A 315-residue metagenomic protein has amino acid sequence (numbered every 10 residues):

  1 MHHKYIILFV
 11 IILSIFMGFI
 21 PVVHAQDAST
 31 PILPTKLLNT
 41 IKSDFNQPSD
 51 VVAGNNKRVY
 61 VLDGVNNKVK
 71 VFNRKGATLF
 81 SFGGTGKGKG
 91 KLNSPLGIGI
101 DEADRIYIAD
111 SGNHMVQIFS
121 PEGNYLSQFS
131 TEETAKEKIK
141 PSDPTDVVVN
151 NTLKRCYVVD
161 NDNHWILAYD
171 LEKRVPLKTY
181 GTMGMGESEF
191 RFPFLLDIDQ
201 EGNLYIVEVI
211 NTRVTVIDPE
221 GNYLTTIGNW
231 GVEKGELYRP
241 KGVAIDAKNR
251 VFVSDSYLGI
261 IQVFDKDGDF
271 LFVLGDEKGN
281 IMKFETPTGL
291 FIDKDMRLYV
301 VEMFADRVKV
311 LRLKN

Functional and structural regions predicted by a protein language model:
M1-F9: Bacterial N-terminal signal peptides that target proteins for export
L8-G18: Bacterial N-terminal signal peptides
I20-H24: Sec/Tat signal peptide C-region and signal peptidase I cleavage site
A25-N315: Eukaryotic scaffold repeat domains enriched in small/polar residues
